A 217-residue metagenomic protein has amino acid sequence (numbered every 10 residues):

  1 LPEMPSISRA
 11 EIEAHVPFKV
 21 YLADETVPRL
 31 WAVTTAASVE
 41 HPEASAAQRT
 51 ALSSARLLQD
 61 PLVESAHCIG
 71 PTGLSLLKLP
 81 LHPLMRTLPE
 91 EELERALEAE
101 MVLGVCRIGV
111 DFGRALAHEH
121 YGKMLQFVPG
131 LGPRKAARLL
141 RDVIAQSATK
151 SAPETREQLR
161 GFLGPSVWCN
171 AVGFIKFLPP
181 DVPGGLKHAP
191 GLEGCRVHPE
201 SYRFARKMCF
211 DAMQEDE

Functional and structural regions predicted by a protein language model:
L1-P2, R56: Glycine/alanine-rich phosphate-binding loops at beta-alpha junctions
P2-E25, H67: Extended charged low-complexity segments that act as oligomerization/scaffolding linkers
A14-P17, Y21, S151-L159: Interdomain boundary/hinge elements
L30-E157, P165-Q214: Long, highly charged, low-complexity intrinsically disordered interaction regions that mediate electrostatic DNA/RNA
